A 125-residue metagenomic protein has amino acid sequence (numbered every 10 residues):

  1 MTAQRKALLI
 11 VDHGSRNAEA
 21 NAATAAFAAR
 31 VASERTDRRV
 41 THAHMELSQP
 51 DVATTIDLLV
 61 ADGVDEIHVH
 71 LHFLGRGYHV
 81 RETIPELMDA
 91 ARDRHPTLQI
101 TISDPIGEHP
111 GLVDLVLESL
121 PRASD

Functional and structural regions predicted by a protein language model:
M1-D125: Active-site-proximal alpha-helix that buttresses catalytic centers in soluble enzyme cores
